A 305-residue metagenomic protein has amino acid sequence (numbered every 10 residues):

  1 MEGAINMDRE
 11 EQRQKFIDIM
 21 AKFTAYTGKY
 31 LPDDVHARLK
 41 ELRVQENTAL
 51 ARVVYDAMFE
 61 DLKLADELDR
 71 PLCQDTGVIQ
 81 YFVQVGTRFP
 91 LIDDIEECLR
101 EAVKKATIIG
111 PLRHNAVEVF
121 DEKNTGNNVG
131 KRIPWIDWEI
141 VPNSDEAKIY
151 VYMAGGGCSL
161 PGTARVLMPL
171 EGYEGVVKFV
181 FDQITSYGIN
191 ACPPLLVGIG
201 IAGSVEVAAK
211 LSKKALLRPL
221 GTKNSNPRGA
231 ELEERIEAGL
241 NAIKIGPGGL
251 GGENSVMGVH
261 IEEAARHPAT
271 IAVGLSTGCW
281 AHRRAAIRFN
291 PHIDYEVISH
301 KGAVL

Functional and structural regions predicted by a protein language model:
E2-I199, S204-L305: Non-transmembrane, aqueous-exposed alpha-helical and coiled segments at domain scale
